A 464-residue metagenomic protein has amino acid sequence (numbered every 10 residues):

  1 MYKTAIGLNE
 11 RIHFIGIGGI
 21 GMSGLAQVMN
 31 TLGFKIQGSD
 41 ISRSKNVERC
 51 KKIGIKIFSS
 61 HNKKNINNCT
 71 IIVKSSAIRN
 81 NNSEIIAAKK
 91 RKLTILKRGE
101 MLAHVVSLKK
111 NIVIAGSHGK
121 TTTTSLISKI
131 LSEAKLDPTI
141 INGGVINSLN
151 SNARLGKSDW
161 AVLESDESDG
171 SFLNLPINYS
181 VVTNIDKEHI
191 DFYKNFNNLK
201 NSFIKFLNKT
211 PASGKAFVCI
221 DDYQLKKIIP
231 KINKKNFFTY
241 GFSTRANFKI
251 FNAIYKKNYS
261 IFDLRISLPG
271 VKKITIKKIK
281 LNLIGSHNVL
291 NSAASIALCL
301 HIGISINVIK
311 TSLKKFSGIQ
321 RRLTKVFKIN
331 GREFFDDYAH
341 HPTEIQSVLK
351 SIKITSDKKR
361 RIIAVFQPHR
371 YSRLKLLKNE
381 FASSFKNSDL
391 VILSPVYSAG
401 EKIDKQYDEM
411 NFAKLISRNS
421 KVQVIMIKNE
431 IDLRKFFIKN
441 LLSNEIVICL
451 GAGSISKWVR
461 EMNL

Functional and structural regions predicted by a protein language model:
Y2-H13, G21, L25-L32, N258 (+1 more regions): Nucleotide phosphate-binding/pyrophosphate-handling subdomain across enzymes that bind or process nucleotide phosphates
K3-L8, F14, V28-F34, K51 (+5 more regions): Phosphate-binding loop of NTP-binding sites
I12-I17, L450: Conserved N-terminal Rossmann-fold NAD(P)-binding element of oxidoreductases
T31-L32, Q37-F58, N147-N152, K405: N-terminal beta-loop-helix "entrance" segment that forms/cooperates in small-molecule cofactor or anionic ligand
F34-I41, A216-I220, I363-F366, S388-S398: Short internal beta-strands
S39-D40, F58-H61, L96-E100, I141 (+4 more regions): Beta-strand->loop->alpha-helix junctions that form or flank phosphate-binding loops in nucleotide-handling enzymes
K56-N68, D432, F437: Short acidic low-complexity segments
A382-S443: C-terminal helical cap/extension that packs against the catalytic core of soluble nucleotide-cofactor enzymes
